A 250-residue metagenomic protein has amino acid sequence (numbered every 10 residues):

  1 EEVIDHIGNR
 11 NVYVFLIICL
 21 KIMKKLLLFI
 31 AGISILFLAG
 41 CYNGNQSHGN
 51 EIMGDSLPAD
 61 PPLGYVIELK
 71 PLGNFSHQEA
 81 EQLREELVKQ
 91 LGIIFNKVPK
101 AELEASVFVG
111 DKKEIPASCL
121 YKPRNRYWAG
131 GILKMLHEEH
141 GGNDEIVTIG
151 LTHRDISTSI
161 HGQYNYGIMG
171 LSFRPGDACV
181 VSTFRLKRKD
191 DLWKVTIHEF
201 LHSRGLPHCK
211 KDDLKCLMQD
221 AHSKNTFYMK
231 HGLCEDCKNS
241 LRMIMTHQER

Functional and structural regions predicted by a protein language model:
E1-I22, D60: Short, Lys/Arg-enriched N-terminal segments with co-localized hydrophobic residues within the first ~10-30 amino acids
L26-I35: Sec-dependent N-terminal signal peptides
L38-G40: C-terminal motif of bacterial Sec signal peptides marking the signal peptidase cleavage site
Y42-G44: Bacterial signal peptide processing site
D60-E79: Fold-level signature of zinc-dependent metallopeptidase catalytic domains
E81, E85-V195, P207: Metzincin-family zinc-dependent endopeptidase catalytic domain
Y164-D191, P207-R250: Metalloprotease/metallohydrolase-associated module, dominated by Zn2+-dependent proteases
